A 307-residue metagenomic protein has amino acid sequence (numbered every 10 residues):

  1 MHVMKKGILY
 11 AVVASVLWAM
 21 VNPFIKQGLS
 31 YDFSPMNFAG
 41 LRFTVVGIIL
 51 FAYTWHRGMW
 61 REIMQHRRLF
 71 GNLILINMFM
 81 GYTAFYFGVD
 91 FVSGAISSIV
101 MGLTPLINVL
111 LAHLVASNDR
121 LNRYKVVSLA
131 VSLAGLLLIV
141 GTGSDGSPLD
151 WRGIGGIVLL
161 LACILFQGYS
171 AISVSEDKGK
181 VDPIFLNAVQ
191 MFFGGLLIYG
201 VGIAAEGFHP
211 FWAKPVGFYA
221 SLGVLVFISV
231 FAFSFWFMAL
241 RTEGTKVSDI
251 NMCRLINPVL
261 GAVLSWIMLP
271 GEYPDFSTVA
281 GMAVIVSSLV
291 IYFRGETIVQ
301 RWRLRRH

Functional and structural regions predicted by a protein language model:
M1-N37, L41, S147-E176, L196-G200 (+3 more regions): Glycine-/small-residue-enriched transmembrane alpha-helix faces in small-molecule transporters and effluxers
L17, V21-N22, F51-M101, L136-I139 (+1 more regions): Specific transmembrane alpha-helical segments of multi-pass solute transporters/efflux pumps, especially DMT/EamA
F24-P35, D90, V140-G153, I203-Y219 (+1 more regions): Membrane-interface helix termini and inter-helical loops of multi-pass transporters
G28, F38, R42, G88 (+7 more regions): Hydrophobic/aromatic residues within transmembrane alpha-helices of multi-pass small-molecule transporters
S30-M80, I107-L111, V131, F166-S170 (+3 more regions): Transmembrane alpha-helices of multi-pass small-molecule transport proteins
L41, M78, Y82, I96-L103 (+2 more regions): Helix-helix packing/entry segments at the starts of transmembrane helices
I49, T54, P105-V127, P258-V279: C-terminal transmembrane-helix exit sites in multi-pass transporters
L50, R123-G143, A262-L264, F276-E296: Hydrophobic transmembrane alpha-helices of multi-pass small-molecule transport proteins
